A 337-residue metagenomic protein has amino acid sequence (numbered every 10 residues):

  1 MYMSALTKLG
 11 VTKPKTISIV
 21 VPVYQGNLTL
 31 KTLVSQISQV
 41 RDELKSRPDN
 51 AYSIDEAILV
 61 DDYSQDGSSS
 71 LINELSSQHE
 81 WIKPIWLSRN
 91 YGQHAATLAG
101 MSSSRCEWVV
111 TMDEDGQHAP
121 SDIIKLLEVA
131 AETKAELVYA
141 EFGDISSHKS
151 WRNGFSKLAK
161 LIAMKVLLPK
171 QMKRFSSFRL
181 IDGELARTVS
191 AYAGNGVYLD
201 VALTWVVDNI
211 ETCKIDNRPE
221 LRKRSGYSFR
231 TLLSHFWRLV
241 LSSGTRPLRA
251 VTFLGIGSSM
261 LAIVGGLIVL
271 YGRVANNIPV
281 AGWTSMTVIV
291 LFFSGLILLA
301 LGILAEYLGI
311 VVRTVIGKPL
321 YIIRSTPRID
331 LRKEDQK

Functional and structural regions predicted by a protein language model:
Y2-K149: Structured catalytic core of nucleotide-sugar glycosyltransferases
Y2-K15, Y198-K337: Hydrophobic helical membrane-anchoring modules
I19, I37, G100, D115 (+5 more regions): Residue-level signature of catalytic and energy-coupling elements of molecular machines, predominantly ATP/GTP-dependent
Q25, R179-D182, G255, G295: Residue-level detector of functionally special positions within alpha-helical transmembrane segments of multi-pass
Q25-L28, L59, Q117, S190 (+4 more regions): Residues in soluble alpha-helical coiled-coils and helical-bundle/repeat scaffolds
S77, S102, E128, S156 (+4 more regions): Solvent-exposed polar/charged
L87-R89, Q93-S103, P120-V197, R218-R230 (+1 more regions): Acceptor/aglycone-binding surface of glycosyltransferases and processive sugar-polymer synthases
